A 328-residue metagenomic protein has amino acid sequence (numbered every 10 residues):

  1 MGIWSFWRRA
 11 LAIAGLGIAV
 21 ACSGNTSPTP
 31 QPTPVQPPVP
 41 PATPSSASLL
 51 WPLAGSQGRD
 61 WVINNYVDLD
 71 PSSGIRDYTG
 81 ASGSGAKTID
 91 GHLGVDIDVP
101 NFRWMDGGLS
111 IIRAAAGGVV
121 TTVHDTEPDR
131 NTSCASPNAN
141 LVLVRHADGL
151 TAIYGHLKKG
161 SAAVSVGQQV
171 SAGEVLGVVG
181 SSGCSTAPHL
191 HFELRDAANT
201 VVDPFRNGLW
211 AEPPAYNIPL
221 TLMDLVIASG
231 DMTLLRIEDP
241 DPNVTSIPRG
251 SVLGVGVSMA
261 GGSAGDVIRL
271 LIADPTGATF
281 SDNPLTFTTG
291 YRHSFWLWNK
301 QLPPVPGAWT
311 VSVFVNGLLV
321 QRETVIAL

Functional and structural regions predicted by a protein language model:
V20-A21: C-terminal motif of bacterial Sec signal peptides marking the signal peptidase cleavage site
P37-A139, A172, F205, W210-V252 (+2 more regions): Surface-exposed, glycine-biased beta-strand/turn segments
M105-L109, R113, L150-G173: Short histidine-centered loop motifs in beta-beta connectors
V142, V170-S185: Short hydrophobic beta/alpha edge segments that flank linear recognition/processing sites
L271-F280, L318: Change "in extracellular beta-sheet-rich domains … of secreted and cell-surface proteins" to "in beta-sheet-rich domains
F280-G290: Solvent-exposed serine/threonine-rich low-complexity stretches and specific carbohydrate-binding patches
T288-Q301: Aromatic sugar-binding surface patches on proteins that engage polysaccharides or sugar-phosphate polymers
V320-A327: Edge beta-strands of extracellular beta-sandwich domains
